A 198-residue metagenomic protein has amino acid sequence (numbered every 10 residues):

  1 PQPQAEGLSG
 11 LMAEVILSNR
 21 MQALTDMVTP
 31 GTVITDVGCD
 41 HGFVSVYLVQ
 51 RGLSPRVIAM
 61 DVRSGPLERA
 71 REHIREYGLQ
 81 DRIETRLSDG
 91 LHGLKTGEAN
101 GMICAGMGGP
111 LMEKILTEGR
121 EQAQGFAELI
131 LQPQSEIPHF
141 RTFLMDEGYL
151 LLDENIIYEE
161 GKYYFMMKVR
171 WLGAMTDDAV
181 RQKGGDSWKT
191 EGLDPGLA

Functional and structural regions predicted by a protein language model:
E14-L17, E98, P110-A198: Class I S-adenosyl-L-methionine
V15-G31: Conserved alpha-helix/loop element of class I SAM-dependent methyltransferases that forms part of the SAM/SAH-binding
G31-D40: Conserved class I S-adenosyl-L-methionine
G42, V46: Glycine-rich SAM-binding Motif I of class I
V49-Q50: Gly/Ala-rich phosphate-binding loop of Rossmann-like dinucleotide-binding domains, activating on the conserved
R56-D61: Conserved SAM-binding motif I beta-strand of class I
S64, E68-G97: S-adenosyl-L-methionine
E98-G106: Short SAM/SAH-binding signature in class I
